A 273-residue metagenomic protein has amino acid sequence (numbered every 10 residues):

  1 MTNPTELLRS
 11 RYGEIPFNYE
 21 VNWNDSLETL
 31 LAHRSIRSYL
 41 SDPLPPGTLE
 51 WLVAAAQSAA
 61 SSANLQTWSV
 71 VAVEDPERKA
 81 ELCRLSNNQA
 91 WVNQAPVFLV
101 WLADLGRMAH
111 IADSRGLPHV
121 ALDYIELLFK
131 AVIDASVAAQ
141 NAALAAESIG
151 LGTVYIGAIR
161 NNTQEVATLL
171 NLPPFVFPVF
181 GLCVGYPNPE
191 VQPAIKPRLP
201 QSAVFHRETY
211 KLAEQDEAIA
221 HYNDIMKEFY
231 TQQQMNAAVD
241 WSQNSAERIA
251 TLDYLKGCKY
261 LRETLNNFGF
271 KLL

Functional and structural regions predicted by a protein language model:
M1-L273: Acidic, surface-exposed loops and disordered segments
